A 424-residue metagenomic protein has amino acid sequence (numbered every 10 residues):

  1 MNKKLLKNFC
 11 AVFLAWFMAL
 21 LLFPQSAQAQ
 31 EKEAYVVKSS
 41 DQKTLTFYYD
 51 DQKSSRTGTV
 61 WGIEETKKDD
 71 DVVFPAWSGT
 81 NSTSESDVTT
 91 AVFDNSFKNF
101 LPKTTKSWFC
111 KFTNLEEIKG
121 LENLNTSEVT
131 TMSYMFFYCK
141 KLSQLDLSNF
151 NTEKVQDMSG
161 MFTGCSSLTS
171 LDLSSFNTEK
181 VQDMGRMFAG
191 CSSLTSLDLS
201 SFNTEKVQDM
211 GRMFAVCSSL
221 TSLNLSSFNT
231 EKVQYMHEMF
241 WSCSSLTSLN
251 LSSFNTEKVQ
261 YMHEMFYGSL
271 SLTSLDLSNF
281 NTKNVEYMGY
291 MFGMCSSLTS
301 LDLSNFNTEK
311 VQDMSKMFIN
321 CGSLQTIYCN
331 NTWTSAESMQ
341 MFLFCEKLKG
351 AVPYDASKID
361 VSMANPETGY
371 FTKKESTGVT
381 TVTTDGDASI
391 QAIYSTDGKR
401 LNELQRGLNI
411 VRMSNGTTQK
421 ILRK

Functional and structural regions predicted by a protein language model:
M1-N8: N-terminal secretory signal peptides that target proteins for export/translocation
L5, I410-K424: C-terminal tail/sorting-segment detector
A11-F23: Bacterial N-terminal signal peptides
F23-S376: Negatively charged
K374-I393, D397: Residue-level detector of functionally pivotal "anchor" positions at catalytic/ligand-binding pockets or at interdomain
L401-N402, Q419: Generic structural signal for well-ordered beta-strand positions
Q405-N409: A glycine-anchored, Pro-Gly-centered beta-turn/N-cap motif
